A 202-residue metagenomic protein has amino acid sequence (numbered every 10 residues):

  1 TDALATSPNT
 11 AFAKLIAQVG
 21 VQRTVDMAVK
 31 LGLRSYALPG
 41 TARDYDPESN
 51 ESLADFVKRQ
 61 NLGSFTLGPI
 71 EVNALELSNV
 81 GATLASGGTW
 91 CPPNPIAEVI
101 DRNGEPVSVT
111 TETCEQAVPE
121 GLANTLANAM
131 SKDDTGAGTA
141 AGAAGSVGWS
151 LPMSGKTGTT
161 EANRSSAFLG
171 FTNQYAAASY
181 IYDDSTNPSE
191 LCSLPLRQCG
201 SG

Functional and structural regions predicted by a protein language model:
T1-Y36, K58-S86, A129-K132: Active-site-adjacent helix/loop patches that line small-molecule binding or acyl-intermediate pockets
D2, E71-G202: A penicillin-recognizing enzyme superfamily signal
A11, N50, Q60-G63, V109 (+2 more regions): A near-ubiquitous, low-amplitude feature marking generic local secondary-structure context
D26-M27, P39, G104-S108: Short amphipathic alpha-helical patches
M27, Y45, A97-E98: A short, well-structured edge-of-sheet supersecondary motif
Y36-A37, D101: Short, intrinsically disordered/low-complexity patches at protein termini and at juxtamembrane boundaries
A37-R59, P188-G202: Surface-exposed intrinsically disordered loops and tails
Y45-F56, G63-T66, A144-T157: Amphipathic alpha-helical surface "interface" segments used for docking/oligomerization or membrane association within
